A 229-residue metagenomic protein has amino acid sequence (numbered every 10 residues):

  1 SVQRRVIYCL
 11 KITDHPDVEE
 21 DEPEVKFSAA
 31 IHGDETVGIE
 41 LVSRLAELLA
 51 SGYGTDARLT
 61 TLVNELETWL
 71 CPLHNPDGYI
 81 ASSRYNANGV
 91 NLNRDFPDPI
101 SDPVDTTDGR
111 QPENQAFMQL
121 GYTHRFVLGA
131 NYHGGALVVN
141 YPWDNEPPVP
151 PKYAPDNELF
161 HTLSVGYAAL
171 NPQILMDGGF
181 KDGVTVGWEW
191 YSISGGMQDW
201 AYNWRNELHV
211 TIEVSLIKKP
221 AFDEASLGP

Functional and structural regions predicted by a protein language model:
S1, T55-L62, M176-V184: Surface-exposed patches in mature extracellular/periplasmic domains of secreted proteins
S1-F27: Soluble metallo-hydrolase cores and metallopeptidase-like ectodomains found primarily in the secretory/periplasmic
R4, P23-V42: Short HxH-centered metal-ligating active-site micro-motif
T13-D17, L49, Y53, I100: Structural motif corresponding to the C-terminal cap of alpha-helices
D14-E20, A57-V63, Q119-G121: Surface-exposed acidic, glycine-flexible loop patches that form ligand/cofactor-binding and adhesion interfaces
P16, I31-G33, L216-P220: A generic structural motif
E24, L66-C71, D77, Y85-P229: Metallocarboxypeptidase
V37-S82: Short helix-loop-beta-strand segments that form the rim/entrance of peptidase-like active sites
